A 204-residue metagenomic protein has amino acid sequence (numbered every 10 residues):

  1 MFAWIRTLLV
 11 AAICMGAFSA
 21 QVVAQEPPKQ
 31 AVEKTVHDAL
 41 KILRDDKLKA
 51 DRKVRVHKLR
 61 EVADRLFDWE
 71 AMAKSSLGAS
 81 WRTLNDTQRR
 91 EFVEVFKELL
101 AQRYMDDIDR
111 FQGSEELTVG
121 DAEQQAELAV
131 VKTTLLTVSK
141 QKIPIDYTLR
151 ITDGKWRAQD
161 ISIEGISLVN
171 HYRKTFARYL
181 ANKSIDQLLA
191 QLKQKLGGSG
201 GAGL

Functional and structural regions predicted by a protein language model:
M1-L9: Bacterial N-terminal signal peptides that target proteins for export
I5, D38, A122-Q124: Alpha-helical propensity feature that highlights long, continuous alpha-helices across diverse contexts
L9-C14, F18: Hydrophobic helical h-region of N-terminal Sec-dependent signal peptides in bacterial secretory/periplasmic proteins
F18-A24: Sec/Tat signal peptide C-region and signal peptidase I cleavage site
E26-Y104: Early exported N-terminus immediately downstream of N-terminal targeting peptides
Q102-I143, L192-L204: Surface-exposed, charged secondary-structure patches
K142-P144, T148-N170: Short beta-strand edge/turn micro-motifs at domain boundaries
D160-L204: Low-complexity, intrinsically disordered terminal/linker segments enriched in charged and Gly/Pro repeats
